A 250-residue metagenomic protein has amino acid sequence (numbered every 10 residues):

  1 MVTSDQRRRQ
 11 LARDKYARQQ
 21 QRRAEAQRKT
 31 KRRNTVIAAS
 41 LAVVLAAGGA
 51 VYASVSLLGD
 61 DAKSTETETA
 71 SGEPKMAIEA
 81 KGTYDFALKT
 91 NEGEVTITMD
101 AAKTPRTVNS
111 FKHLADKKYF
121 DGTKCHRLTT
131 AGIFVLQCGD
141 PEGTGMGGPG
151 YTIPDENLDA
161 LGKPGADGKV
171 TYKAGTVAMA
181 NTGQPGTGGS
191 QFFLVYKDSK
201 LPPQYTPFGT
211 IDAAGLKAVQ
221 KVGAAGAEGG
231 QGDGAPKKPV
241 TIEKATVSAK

Functional and structural regions predicted by a protein language model:
M1-K250: Cyclophilin-like peptidyl-prolyl cis-trans isomerases
